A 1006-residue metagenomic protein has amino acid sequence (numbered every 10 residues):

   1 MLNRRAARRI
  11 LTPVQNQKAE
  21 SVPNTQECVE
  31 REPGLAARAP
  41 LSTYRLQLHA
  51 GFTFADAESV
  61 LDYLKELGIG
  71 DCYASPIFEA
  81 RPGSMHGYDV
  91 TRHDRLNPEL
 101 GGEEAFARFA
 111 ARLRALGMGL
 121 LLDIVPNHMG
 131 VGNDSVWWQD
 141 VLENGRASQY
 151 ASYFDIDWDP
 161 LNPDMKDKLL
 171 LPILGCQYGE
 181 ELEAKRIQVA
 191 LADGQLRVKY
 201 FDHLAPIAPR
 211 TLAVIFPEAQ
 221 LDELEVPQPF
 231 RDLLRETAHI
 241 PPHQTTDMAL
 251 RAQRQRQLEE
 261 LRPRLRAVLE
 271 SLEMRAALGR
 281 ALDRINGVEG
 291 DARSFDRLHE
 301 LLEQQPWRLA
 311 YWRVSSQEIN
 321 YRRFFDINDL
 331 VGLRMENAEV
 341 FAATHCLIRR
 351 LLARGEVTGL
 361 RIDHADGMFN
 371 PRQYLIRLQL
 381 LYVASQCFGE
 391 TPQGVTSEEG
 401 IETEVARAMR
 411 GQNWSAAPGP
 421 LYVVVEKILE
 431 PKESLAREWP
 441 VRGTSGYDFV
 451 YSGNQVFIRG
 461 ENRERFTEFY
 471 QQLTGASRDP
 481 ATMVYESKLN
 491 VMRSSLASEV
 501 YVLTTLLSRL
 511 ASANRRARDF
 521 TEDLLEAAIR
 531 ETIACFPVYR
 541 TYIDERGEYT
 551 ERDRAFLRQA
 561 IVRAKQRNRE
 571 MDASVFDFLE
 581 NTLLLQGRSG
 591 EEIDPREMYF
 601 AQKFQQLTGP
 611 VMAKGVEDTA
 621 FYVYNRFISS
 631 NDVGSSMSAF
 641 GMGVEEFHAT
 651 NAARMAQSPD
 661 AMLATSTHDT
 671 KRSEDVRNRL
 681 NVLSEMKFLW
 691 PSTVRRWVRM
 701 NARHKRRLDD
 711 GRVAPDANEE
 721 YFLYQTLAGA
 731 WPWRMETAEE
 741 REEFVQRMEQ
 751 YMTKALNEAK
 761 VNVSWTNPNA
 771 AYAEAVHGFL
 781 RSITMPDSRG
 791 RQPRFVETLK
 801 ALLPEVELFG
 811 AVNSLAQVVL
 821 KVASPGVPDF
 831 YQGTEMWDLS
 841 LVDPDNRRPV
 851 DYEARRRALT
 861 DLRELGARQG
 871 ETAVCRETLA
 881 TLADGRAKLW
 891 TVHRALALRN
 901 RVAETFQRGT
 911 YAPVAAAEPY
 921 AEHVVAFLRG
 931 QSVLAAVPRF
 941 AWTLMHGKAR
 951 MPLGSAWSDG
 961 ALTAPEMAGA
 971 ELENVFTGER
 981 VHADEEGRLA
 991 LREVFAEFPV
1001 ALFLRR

Functional and structural regions predicted by a protein language model:
L2-E79, D94, E99, A107 (+12 more regions): Carbohydrate-interacting/catalytic domains
S84-R92, H128-D157, L380, S434-Y447 (+1 more regions): Aromatic- and acidic-residue-enriched segments that line the glycan-binding/catalytic groove of carbohydrate-active
E103-V125: C-terminal EAL-domain catalytic cores of bacterial cyclic di-GMP phosphodiesterases
P126-N127, I362-M368, A880-T881: Conserved short loop/turn motifs at secondary-structure junctions
V131, Q471-G475, T504: Alpha-helical transmembrane segments and their helix-helix packing motifs
G132-R210: Active-site region of glycoside hydrolase catalytic domains
Q177, A184, V189-L191, L196 (+1 more regions): ATP-hydrolysis module of ASCE/P-loop NTPase motor domains, specifically the Walker B Asp-Glu catalytic pair
